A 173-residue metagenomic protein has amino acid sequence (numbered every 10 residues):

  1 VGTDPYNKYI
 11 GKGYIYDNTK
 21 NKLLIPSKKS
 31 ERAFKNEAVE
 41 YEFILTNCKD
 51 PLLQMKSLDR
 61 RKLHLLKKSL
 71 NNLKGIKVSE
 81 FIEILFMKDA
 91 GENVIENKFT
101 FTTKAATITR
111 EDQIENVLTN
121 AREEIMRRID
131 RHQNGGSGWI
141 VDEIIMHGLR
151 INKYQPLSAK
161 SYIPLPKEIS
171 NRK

Functional and structural regions predicted by a protein language model:
V1-K173: Metal-dependent nucleotidyl/phosphoryl-transfer cores and adjacent nucleic-acid-binding surfaces
